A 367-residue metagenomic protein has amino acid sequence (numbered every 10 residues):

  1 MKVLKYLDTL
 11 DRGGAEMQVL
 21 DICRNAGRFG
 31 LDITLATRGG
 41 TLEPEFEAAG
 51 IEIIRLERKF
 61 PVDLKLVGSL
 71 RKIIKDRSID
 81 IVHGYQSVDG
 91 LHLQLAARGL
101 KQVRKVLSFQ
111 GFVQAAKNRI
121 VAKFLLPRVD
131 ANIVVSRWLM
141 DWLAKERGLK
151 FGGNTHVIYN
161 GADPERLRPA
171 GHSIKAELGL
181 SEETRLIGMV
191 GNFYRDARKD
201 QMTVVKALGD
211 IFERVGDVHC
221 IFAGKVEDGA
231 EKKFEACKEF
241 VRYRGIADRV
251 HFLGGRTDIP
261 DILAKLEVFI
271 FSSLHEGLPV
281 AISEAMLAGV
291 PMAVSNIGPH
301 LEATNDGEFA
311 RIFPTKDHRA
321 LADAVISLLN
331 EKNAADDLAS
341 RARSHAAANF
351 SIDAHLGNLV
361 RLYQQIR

Functional and structural regions predicted by a protein language model:
G30-D32, S181-R185, Q201, V205-H251 (+1 more regions): A conserved nucleotide-sugar
L35, P291-V294, T304: Short hydrophobic beta-strand element within catalytic cores of glycosyltransferases and related nucleotide-activated
P61-K65, D141-K145, Y159-E177, Y194-R195 (+1 more regions): Acidic anion/phosphate-binding donor-loop and adjacent secondary structure in glycosyltransferase catalytic cores
G84-L91: Short His-centered aromatic/hydrophobic patch
Q102-V135, G148-K150: A conserved, positively charged/aromatic
G255, L274: Aromatic "clamp/platform" in nucleotide-sugar-dependent glycosyltransferases that forms part of the donor/acceptor
D306-H318, S327-N333: Conserved acidic donor-binding segment of nucleotide-sugar-dependent glycosyltransferases
A320, S327, A334-R361: A short, well-ordered alpha-helix in the C-terminal region of glycosyltransferases
